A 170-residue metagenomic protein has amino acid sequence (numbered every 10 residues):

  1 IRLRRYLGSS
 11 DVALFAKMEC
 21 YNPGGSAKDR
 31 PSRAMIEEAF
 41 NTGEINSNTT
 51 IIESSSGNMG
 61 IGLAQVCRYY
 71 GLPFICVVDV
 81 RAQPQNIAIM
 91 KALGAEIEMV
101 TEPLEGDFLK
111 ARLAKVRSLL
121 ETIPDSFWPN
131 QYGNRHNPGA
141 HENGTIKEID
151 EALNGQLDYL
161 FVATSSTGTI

Functional and structural regions predicted by a protein language model:
I1-I170: PLP-dependent amino-acid enzyme catalytic core
